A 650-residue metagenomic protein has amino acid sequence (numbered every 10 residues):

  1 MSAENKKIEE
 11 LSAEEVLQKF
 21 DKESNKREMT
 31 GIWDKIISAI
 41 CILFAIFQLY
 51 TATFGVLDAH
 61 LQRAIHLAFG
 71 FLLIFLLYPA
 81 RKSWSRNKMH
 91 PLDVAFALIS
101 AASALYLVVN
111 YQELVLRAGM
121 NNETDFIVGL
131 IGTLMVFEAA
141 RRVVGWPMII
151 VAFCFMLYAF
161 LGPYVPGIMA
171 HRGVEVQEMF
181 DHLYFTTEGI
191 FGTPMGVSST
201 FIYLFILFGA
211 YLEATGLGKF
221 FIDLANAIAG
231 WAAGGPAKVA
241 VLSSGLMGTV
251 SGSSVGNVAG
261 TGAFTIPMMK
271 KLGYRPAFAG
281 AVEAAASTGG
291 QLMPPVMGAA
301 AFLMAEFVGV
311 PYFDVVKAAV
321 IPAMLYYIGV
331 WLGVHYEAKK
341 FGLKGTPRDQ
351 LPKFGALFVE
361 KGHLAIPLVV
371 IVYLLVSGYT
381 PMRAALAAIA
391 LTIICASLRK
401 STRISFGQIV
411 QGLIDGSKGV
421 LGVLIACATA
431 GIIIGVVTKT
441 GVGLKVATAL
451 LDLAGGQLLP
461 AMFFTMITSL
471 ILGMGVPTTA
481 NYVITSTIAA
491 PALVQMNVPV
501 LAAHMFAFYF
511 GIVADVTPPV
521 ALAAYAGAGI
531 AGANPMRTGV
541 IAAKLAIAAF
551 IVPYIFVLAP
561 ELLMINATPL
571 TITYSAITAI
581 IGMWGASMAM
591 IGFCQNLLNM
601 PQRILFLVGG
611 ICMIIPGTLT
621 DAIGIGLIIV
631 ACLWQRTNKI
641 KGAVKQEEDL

Functional and structural regions predicted by a protein language model:
M1-L116, F126-L130: Conserved, well-structured core domains of diverse proteins
S2-I32, K317-G419, L522-I611, N638-L650: Long, contiguous bundles of hydrophobic transmembrane helices that form the permeation core of multi-pass
K26, T51-V56, Y78-K88, E113-L114 (+5 more regions): Membrane-water interface regions at transmembrane-helix termini and the short interhelical loops of multi-pass membrane
I37-I42, Q62-L76, L92-A101, F126-M135 (+11 more regions): Hydrophobic mid-bilayer segments of alpha-helices in multi-pass membrane transport proteins, especially secondary
N122-I127, E188-F201, A227-V241, L272-F278 (+6 more regions): Membrane-interfacial loop-to-helix junctions in multi-pass transporters
E138-V143, F153-I168, V176-F180, Y184-K219 (+7 more regions): Core transmembrane alpha-helical segments of multi-pass membrane transporters/permeases
G209-E213, S244-S253, A285-Q291, G431-I434 (+3 more regions): Transmembrane alpha-helix interface/packing and boundary motifs in multi-pass membrane proteins, characterized by
I222-G290, A300, G309, T478-Y509 (+1 more regions): Hydrophobic transmembrane alpha-helices that form the pore/transport pathway of multi-pass ion and small-solute
